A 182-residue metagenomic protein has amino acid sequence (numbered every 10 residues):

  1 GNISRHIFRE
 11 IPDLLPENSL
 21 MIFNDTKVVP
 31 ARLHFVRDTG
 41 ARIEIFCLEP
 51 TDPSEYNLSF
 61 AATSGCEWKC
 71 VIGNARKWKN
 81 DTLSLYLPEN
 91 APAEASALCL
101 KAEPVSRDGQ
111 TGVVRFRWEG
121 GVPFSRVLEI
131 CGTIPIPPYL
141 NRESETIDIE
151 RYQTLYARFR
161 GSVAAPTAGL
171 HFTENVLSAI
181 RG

Functional and structural regions predicted by a protein language model:
G1-D13, L20, T26-V29, L33-G182: Internal, non-catalytic "lid/hinge" segments that mediate substrate recognition, gating, inter-domain movement
